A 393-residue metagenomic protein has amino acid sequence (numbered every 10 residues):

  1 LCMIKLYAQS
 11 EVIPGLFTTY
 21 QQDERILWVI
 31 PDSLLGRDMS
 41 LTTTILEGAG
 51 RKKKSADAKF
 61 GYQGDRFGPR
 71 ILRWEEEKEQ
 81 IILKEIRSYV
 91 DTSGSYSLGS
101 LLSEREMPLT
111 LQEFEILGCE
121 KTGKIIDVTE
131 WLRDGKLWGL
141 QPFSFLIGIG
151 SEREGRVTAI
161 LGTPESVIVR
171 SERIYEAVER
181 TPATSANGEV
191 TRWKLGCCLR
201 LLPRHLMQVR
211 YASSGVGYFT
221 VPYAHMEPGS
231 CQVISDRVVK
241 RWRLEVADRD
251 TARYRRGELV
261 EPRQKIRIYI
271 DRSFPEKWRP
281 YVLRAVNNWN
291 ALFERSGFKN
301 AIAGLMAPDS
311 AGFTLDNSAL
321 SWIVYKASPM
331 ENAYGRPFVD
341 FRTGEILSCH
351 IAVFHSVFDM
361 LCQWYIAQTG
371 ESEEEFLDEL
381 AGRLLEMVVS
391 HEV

Functional and structural regions predicted by a protein language model:
L1-M3: Sec-dependent N-terminal signal peptides
L6-F274, L292, A301, A307-L385: Auxiliary tRNA-acceptor-end handling modules of aminoacyl-tRNA synthetases
W278-A285, A381, L385, V389: Stable alpha-helical elements in mature extracytoplasmic
Y281-K299: A short alpha-helix/helix-coil micro-patch that ends at or immediately precedes a cysteine
N287-N290, G344, E386-V393: Active-site recognition of the HExxH zinc-binding catalytic motif
